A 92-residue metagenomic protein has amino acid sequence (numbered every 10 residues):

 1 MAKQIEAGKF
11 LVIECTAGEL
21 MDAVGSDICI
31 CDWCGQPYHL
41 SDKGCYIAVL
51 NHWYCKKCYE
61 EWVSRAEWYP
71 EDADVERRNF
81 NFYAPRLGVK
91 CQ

Functional and structural regions predicted by a protein language model:
M1-I5, P85-Q92: Short intrinsically disordered terminal tails
M1-S26: A broadly conserved sequence feature marking short terminus-proximal activation segments in nucleic acid-centric
S26-C31, H52: Residues immediately within or flanking Cys/His clusters that coordinate Zn2+ in small zinc-binding modules
C31-C34, I47, C55-C58: Short cysteine-rich clusters marking metal-coordination/redox-active sites
P37-H39, V63: Short functional micro-motifs and their immediate structural scaffolds
D42-H52: Short linker/helix segments within small regulatory modules
K56-E76: Short metal-binding segments enriched for Cys and/or His
